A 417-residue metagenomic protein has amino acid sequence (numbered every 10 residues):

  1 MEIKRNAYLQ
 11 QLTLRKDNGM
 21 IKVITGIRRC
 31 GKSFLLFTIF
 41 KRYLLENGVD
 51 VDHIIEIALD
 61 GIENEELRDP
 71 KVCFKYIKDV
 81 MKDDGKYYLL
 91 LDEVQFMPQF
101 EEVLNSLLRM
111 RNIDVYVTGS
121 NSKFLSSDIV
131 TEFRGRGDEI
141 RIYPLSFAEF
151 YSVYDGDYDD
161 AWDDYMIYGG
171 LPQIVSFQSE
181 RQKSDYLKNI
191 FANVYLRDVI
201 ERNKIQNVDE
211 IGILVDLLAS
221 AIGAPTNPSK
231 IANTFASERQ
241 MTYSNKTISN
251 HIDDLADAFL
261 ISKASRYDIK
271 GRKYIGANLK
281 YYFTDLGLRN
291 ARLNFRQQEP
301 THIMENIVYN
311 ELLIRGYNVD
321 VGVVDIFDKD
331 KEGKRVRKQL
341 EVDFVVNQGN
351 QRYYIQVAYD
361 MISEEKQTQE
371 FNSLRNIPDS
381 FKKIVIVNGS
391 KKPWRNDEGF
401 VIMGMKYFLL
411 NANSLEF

Functional and structural regions predicted by a protein language model:
E2, A148-D325, R337: Interdomain hinge/linker elements that couple catalytic modules in large macromolecular machines
E2, G19, T25, F34 (+5 more regions): A cross-kingdom feature that marks ATP-driven nucleic-acid transaction machinery
E2-G19: Pre-Walker A adenine-sensing motif
R29: Walker A (P-loop) phosphate-binding loop of P-loop NTPases
I55-G85: Short glycine-rich substrate-engagement loop in P-loop NTPases that contacts/grips substrate
K82-F100: Conserved P-loop NTPase "ATPase switch" module shared by AAA+ and STAND
D114-S120, R141: Structural recognition of the conserved hydrophobic beta-strand(s) that form the central parallel beta-sheet of P-loop
K123-D138, V153-D155: Short regulatory helix/loop adjacent to the ATP-binding pocket of P-loop NTPases
